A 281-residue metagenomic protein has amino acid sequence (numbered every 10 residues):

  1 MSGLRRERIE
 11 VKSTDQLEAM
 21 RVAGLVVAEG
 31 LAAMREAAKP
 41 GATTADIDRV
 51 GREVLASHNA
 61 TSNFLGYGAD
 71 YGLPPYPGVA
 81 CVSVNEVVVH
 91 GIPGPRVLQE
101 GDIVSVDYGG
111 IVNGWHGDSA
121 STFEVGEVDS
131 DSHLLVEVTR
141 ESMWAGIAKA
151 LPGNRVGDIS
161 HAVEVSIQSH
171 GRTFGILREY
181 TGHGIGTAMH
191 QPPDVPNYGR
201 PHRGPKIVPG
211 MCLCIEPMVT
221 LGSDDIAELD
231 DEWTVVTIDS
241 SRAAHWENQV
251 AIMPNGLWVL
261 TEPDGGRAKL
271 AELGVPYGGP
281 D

Functional and structural regions predicted by a protein language model:
M1-D281: Active-site neighborhoods and metal-handling regions in enzymes and metal-associated proteins
